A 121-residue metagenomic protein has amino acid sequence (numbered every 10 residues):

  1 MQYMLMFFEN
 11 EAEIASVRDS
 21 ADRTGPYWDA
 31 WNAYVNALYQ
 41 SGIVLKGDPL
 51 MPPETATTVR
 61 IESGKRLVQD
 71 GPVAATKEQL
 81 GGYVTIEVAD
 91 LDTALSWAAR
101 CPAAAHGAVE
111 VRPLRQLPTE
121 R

Functional and structural regions predicted by a protein language model:
M1-R121: Conserved, structured core segments of small domains
